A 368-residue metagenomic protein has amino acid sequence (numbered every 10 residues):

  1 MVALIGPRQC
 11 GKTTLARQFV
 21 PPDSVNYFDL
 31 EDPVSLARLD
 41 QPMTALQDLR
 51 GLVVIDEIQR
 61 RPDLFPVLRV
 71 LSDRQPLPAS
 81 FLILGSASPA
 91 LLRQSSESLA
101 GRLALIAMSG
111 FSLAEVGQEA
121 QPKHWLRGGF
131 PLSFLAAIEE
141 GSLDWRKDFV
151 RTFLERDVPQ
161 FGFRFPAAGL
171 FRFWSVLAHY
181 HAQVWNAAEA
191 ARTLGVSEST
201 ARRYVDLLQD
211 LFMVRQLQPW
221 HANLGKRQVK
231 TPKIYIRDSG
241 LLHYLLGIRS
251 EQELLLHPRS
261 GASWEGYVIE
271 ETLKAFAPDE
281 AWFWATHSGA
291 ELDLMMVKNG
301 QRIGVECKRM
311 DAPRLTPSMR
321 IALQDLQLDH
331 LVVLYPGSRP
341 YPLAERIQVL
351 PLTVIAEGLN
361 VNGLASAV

Functional and structural regions predicted by a protein language model:
L4: Hydrophobic anchor at the beta1->P-loop junction of P-loop NTPases
C10: ATP-binding Walker
T13: Walker A/P-loop
D23, M296-G304: Active-site beta-strand-loop-beta-strand hairpin of nuclease catalytic cores that positions key catalytic residues
F65-P89, E97: Conserved catalytic/switch belt of AAA+ P-loop NTPases
P89-A104, A120: Short regulatory helix/loop adjacent to the ATP-binding pocket of P-loop NTPases
E139, D144-N299: Accessory nucleic acid-recognition modules appended to NTPase machines
S338-V368: Domain-level recognition of nuclease-like catalytic cores that cleave nucleotide substrates
